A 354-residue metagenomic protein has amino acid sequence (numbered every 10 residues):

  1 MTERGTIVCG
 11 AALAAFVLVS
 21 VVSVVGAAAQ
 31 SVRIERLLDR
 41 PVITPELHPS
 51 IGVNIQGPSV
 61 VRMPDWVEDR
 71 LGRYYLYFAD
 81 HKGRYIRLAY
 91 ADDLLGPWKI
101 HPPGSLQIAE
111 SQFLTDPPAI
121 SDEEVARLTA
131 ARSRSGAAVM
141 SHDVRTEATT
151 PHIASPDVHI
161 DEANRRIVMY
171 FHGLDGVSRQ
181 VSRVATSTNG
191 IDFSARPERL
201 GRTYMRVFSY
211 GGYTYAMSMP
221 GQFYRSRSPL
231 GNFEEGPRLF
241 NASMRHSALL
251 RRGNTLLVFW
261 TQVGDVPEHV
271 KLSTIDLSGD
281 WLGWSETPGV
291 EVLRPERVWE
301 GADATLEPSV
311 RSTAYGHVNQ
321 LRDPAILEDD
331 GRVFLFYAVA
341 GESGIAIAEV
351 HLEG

Functional and structural regions predicted by a protein language model:
M1-C9: N-terminal secretory signal peptides that target proteins for export/translocation
G10-S23: Bacterial N-terminal signal peptides
A27-H317, E328-G354: Beta-rich carbohydrate-recognition and catalytic domains
L321: Iron-sulfur (Fe-S) cluster-binding modules
